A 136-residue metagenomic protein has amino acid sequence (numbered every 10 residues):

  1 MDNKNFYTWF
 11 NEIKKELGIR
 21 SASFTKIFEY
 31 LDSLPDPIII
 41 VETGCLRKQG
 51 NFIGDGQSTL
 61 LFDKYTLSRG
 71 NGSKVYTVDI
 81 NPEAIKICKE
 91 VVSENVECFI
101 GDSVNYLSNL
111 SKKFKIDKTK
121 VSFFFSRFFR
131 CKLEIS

Functional and structural regions predicted by a protein language model:
M1-S136: A short alpha-helical cap/connector motif
